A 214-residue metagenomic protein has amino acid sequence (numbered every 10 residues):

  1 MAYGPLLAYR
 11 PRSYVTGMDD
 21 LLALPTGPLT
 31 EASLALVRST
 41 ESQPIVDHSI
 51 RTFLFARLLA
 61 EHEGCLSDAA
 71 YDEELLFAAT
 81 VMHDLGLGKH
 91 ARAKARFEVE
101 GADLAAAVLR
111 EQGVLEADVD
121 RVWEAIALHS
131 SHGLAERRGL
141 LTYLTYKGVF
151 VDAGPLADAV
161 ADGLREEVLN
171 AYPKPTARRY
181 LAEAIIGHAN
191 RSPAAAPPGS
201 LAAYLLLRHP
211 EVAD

Functional and structural regions predicted by a protein language model:
A2, P11-D20, S42-V46, I50 (+3 more regions): Divalent metal-dependent phosphate-bond-processing catalytic cores, especially two-metal-ion Mg2+/Mn2+ enzymes that act
L6-L7: Leucine-biased recognition of intrinsically disordered, low-complexity hydrophobic segments
G17-L34: Short alpha-helical hairpin
S33-Q43: Small/polar-rich, solvent-exposed N-terminal microdomains that initiate assembly or binding
D47, D68-D72, R96, E100 (+1 more regions): Alpha-helix N-cap and coil->helix boundary residues
T52-F55, R96-Q112: An active-site-proximal "capping" alpha-helix that borders the catalytic cofactor pocket
Y71-R92, G101, A105, W123-H132: His-Asp-centered metal-binding catalytic motifs of divalent-metal-dependent phosphohydrolases/nucleases
A106, E111-V122, A135: Internal catalytic or translocation cores that form aromatic/hydrophobic pockets or channels for amphipathic metabolites
